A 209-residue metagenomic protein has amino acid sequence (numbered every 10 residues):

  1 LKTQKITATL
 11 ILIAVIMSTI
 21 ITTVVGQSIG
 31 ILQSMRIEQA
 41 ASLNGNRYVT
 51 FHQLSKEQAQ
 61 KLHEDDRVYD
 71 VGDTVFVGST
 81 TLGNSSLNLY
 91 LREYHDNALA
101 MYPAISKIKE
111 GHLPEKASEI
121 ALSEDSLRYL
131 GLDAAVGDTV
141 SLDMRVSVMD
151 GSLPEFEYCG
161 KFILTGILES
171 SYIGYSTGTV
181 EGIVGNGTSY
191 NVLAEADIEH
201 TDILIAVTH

Functional and structural regions predicted by a protein language model:
L1-T19: N-terminal Sec/SRP start-transfer signal
M17-V24, S28: Hydrophobic alpha-helical membrane-associated segments
I29-H209: Basic-flanked hydrophobic alpha-helices used for secretion and membrane insertion
